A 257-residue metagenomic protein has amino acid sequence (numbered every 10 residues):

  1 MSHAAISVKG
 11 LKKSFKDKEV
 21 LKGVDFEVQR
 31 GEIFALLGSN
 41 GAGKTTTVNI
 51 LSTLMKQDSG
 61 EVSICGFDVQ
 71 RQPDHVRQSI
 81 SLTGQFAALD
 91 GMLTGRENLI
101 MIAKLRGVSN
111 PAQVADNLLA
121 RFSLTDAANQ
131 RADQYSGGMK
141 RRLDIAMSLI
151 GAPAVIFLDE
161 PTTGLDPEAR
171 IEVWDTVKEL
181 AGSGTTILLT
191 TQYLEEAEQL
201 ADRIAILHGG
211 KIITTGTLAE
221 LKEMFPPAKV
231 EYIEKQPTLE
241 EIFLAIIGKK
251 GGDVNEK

Functional and structural regions predicted by a protein language model:
G60-D68, H75-V76: Conserved ABC transporter NBD signature motif
S81, I100, K104-A127: Conserved ABC ATPase "signature" region
I156-D159: Catalytic Walker B motif of ABC-type/P-loop ATPase nucleotide-binding domains
T215-G216: ABC ATPase "signature
